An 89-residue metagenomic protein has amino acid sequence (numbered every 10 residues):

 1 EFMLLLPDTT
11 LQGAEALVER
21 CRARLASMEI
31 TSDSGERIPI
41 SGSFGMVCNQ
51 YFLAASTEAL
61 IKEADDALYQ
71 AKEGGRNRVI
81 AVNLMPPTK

Functional and structural regions predicted by a protein language model:
E1-Y51, A81: GGDEF/GGEEF active-site signature
L11-E19, N49-K89: Catalytic-core segments of nucleotide cyclases and related cyclic-nucleotide turnover enzymes
